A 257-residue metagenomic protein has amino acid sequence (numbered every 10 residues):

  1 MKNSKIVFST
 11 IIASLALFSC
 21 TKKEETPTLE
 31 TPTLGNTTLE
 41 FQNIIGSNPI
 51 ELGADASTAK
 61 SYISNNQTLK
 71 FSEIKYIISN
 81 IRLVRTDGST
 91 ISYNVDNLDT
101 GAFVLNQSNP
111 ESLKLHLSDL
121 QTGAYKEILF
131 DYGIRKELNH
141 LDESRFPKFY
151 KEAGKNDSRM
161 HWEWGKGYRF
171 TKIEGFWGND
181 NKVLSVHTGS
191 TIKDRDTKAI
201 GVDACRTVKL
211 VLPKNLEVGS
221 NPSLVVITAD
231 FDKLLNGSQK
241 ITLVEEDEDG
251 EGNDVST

Functional and structural regions predicted by a protein language model:
M1-F8: Bacterial N-terminal signal peptides that target proteins for export
K2, K22-K23: Polybasic, lysine/arginine-rich low-complexity segments
A13-S14: Residue-level signal for mature regions of secreted extracellular proteins and peptides
L17-S19: C-terminal motif of bacterial Sec signal peptides marking the signal peptidase cleavage site
K23-T257: A short, solvent-exposed, low-complexity linear motif enriched for acidic/polar residues with Pro/Gly/Ser/Thr
